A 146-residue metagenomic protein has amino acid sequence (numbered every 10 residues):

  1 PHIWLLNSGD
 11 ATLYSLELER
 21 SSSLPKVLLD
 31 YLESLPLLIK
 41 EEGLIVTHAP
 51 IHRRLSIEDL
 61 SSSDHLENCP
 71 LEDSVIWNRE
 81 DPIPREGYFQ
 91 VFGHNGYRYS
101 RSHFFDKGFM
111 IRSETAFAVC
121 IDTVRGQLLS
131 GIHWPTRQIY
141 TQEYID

Functional and structural regions predicted by a protein language model:
P1-E42, E67, L71-R79: Active-site neighborhood of divalent metal-dependent phosphoester bond hydrolases
T12, L32, H48, V91 (+1 more regions): Divalent metal-coordination and catalytic microenvironments
K40, V46-H48, G131-P135: Short, well-ordered beta-strand micro-motif
L44-P50, V119-C120: Active-site-proximal beta-strand elements of phosphoester/diester hydrolases
T47-A49, R53-S56, Y99-R101, L128: Short catalytic/ligand-binding loop motif for oxyanion handling, primarily in non-cytosolic enzymes, centered on
A49-C69: Short, surface-exposed, charged loop/turn segments at secondary-structure junctions
H52-L55, Q138-I139, D146: Short, surface-exposed beta-strand-loop junctions and turns on beta-sheet-rich folds
N78-E143: Conserved beta-sheet core of the metallophosphoesterase superfamily
